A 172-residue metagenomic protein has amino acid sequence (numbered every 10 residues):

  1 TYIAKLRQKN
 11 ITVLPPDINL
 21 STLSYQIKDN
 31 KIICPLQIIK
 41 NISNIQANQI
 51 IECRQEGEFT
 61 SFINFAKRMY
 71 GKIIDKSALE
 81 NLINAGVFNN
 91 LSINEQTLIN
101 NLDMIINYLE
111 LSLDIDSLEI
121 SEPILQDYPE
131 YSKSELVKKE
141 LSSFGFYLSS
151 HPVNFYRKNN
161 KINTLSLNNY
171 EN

Functional and structural regions predicted by a protein language model:
T1: Ligand-binding pocket segment of bilobal, Venus flytrap-like solute-binding proteins
A4-E171: Sliding clamp-binding short linear motifs that recruit DNA-associated proteins to replication/repair hubs
